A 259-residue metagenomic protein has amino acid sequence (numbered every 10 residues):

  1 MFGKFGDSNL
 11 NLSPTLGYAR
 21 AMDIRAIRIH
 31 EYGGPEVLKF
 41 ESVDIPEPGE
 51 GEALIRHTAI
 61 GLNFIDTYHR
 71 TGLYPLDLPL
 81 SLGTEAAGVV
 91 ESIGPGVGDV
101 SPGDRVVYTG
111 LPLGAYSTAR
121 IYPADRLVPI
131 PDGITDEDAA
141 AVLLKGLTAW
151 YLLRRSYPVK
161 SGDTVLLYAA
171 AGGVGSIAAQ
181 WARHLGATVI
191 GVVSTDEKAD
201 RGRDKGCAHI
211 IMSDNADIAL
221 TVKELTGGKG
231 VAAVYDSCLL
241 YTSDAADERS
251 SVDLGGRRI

Functional and structural regions predicted by a protein language model:
D7-N11: Intrinsic-disorder-associated, low-complexity terminal segments enriched in Asp/Asn/His/Tyr and depleted of Lys/Arg
T15-Y18: Short, positively charged and aromatic/hydrophobic N-terminal segments
D44-G61, T71-G114: Glycine-rich beta-strand-centered segment in the early N-terminal region that forms part of a ligand/cofactor-binding
Y68, V106-A171: NAD(P)H dinucleotide-binding glycine-rich loop of Rossmann-like/cofactor-binding domains, especially the beta1-alpha1
L143-A216, L220-T221: Mid-domain Rossmann-like dinucleotide-binding core that forms the NAD(H)/NADP(H) cofactor-binding site
Y235: N-terminal Rossmann-like NAD(P) cofactor-binding module of classical short-chain dehydrogenase/reductase
Y241-E248: Conserved small/polar residues in nucleotide/adenosyl-binding loops
D253-I259: Hydrophobic alpha-helical segments, chiefly the membrane-spanning helices and signal/signal-anchor peptides
